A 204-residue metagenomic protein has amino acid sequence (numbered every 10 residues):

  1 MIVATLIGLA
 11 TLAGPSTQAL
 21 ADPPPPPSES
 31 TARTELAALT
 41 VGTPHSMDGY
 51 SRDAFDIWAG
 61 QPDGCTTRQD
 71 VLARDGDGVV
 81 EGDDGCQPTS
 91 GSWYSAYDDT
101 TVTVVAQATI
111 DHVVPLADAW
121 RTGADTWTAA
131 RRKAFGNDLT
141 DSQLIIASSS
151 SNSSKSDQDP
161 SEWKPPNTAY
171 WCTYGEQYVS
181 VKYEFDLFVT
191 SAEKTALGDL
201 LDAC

Functional and structural regions predicted by a protein language model:
M1-D22: Secretory targeting and sorting signals
A10-S16, T40-T43, G76, L201: Generic low-complexity, intrinsically disordered sequence content enriched in small uncharged/hydrophobic residues
S16, P26-S28, T67, T190 (+1 more regions): Serine/threonine-rich low-complexity intrinsically disordered regions
A21-P24, Y178: Low-complexity, charged, repeat-rich alpha-helical/coil interaction segments
P23-A96, T109, P115-R121: Cell wall/extracellular polymer interaction/catalysis modules
W93-C204: Domain-level detector of nuclease and nuclease-like folds in predominantly extracellular/periplasmic contexts
